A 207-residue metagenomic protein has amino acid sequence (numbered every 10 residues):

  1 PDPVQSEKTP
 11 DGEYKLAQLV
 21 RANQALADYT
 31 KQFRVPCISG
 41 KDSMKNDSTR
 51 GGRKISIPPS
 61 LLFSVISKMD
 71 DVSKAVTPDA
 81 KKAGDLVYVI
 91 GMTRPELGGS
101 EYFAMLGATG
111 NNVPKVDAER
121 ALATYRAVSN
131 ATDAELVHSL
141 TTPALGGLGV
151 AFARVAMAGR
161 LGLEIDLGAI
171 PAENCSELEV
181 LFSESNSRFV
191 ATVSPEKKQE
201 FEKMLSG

Functional and structural regions predicted by a protein language model:
P1-P10, K15, A27, K31-F33 (+4 more regions): Mobile "lid/hinge" segments at catalytic clefts and subdomain interfaces of large enzymes
D11-Y29, F33, I38, D42-L62 (+1 more regions): Glycine-/charge-enriched secondary-structure boundary and capping motifs
D117, A121, L145-L148: Hydrophobic alpha-helical segments and helix-packing faces
R120-A123, E173: Short secondary-structure boundary/capping elements
